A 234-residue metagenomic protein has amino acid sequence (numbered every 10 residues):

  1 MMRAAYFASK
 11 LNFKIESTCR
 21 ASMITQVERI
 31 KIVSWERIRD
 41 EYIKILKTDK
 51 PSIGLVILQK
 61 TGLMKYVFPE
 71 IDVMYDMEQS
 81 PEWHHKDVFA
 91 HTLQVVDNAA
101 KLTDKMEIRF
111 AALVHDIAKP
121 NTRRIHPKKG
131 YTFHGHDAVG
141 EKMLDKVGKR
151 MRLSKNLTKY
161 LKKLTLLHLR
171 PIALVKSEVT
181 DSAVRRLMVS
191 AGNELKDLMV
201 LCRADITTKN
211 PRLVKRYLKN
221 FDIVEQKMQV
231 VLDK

Functional and structural regions predicted by a protein language model:
M1-L113, I117-G135, V139-N156, P171: Glycine- and charge-enriched loop/helix tracts that form the active or gating conduit in phosphate/cation-handling
M2-Y6, D145-R152, T207-K234: Charged substrate- and nucleic-acid-binding regions of tRNA-handling and nucleotidyl-transfer enzymes, centered on
R20-I24, R39, I43, L55-V56 (+8 more regions): Generic detector of well-ordered alpha-helical segments enriched in charged/polar residues, highlighting helical
E78-A90, G130-H134, L174-V179, Y217-K234: Short flexible/disordered coil segments
E82-H84, L153-L218: Histidine/acidic-rich helix-loop-helix segments that form or flank divalent-metal centers in metalloenzyme catalytic
V88-F89, E141-D145, E194-D197, V230-D233: Short C-terminal domain-edge/linker segments immediately following a structured domain
P120, R150, H168-P171, E194 (+1 more regions): Hydrophobic alpha-helical segments
